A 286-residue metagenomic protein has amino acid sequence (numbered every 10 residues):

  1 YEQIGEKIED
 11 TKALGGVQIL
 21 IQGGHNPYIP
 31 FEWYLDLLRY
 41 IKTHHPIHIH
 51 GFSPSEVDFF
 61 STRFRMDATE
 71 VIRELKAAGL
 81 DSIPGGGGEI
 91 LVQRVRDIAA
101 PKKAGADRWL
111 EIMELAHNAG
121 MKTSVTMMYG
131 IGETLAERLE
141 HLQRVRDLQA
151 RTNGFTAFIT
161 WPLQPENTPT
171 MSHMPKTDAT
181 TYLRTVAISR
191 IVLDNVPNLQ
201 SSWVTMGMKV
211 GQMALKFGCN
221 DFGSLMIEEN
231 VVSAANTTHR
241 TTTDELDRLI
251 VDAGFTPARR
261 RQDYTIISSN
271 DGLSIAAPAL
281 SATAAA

Functional and structural regions predicted by a protein language model:
Y1-E140, R144-L148: Conserved Radical SAM active-site core
K12, Q143, Q149-A286: Auxiliary Fe-S-binding modules of radical SAM enzymes
